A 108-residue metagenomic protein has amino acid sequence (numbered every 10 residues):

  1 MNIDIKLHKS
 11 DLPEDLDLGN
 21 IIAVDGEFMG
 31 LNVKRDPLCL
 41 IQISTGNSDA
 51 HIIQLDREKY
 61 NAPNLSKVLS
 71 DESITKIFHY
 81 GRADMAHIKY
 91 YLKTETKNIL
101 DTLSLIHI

Functional and structural regions predicted by a protein language model:
M1-I22, G26: N-terminal accessory regions of nucleic-acid-interacting proteins
A23, I74-G81: Acidic beta-strand-to-loop metal/phosphate-binding motif
G26-K34: Short acidic, Gly/Ser-rich segments with clustered Asp/Glu that frequently serve as metal-coordination loops in enzyme
N32, R82-L92: Short active-site loop/helix that positions an aromatic residue
V33-S48: A short alpha/beta connector and helix-capping loop motif
S48-K76: Nucleic-acid-processing active sites and adjacent nucleic-acid-binding tracks, predominantly divalent metal-dependent
T96-S104: Charged catalytic and DNA/RNA-contacting regions of genome-maintenance and nucleic-acid-processing enzymes
I106-I108: Conserved small/polar residues in nucleotide/adenosyl-binding loops
